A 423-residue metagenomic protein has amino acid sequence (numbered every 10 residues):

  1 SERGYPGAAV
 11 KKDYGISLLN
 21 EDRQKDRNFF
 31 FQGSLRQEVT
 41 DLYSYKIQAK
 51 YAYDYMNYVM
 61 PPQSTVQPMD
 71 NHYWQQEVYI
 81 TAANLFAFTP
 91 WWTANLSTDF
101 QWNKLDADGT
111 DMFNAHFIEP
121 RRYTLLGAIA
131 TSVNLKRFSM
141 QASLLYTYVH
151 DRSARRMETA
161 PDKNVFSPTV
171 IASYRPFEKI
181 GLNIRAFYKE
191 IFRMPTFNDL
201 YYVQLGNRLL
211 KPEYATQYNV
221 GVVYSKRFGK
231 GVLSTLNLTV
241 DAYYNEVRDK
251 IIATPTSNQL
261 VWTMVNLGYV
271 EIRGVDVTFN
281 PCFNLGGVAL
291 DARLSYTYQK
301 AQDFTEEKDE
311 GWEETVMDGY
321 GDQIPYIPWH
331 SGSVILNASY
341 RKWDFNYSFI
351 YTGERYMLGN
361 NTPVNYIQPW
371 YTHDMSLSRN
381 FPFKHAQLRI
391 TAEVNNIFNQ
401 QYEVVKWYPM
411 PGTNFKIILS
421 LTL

Functional and structural regions predicted by a protein language model:
S1-E2, D22-V165, E178, L236-A242 (+2 more regions): Face-selective signature of the C-terminal outer-membrane beta-barrel domain
S1-S17, Q48, N57-V66, D106-A115 (+7 more regions): Outer-membrane beta-barrel translocator domains and adjoining extracellular loop/strand segments of Gram-negative
E2, Y51-Y55, F100-D106, L135-R137 (+10 more regions): Transmembrane beta-strands of outer-membrane beta-barrel pores
E21-R27, V66-Q76, A115-Y123, M157-N164 (+5 more regions): Replace "Gram-negative outer membrane beta-barrel proteins" with "bacterial and organellar outer membrane beta-barrel
F31-Q37, I80-F86, G127-V133, V170-Y174 (+8 more regions): Residues on the lipid-exposed face of transmembrane beta-strands in outer-membrane beta-barrel proteins
K46, K50-Y58, F177, N183-K189 (+2 more regions): Membrane-embedded beta-barrel scaffold of Gram-negative outer-membrane proteins
T235-E246, T263-M357, F398: Gram-negative outer-membrane beta-barrel transporters
R248-D249, I350-L358, Y366-Q368, D374-L423: C-terminal beta-signal and adjacent terminal beta-strands/loops of Gram-negative outer-membrane beta-barrel proteins
